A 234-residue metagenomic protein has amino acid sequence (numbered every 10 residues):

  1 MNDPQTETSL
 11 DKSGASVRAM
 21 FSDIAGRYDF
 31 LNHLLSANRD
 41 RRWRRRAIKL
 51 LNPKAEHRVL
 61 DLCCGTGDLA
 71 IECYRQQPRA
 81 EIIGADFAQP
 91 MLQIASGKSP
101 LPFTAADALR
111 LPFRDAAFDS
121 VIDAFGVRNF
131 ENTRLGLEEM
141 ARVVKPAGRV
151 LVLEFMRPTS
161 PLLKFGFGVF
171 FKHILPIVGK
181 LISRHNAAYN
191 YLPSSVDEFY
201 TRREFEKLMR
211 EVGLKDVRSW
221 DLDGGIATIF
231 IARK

Functional and structural regions predicted by a protein language model:
M1-R27, F171, I182: N-terminal, positively charged/glycine-rich alpha-helical extensions of SAM-dependent methyltransferases
A15, L153-L208, R218: C-terminal alpha-helical "lid/dimerization" subdomain adjacent to the S-adenosyl-L-methionine
Y28, V121-I122: Hydrophobic beta-strand segment of the Class I
A37-H57, E72: Conserved alpha-helix/loop element of class I SAM-dependent methyltransferases that forms part of the SAM/SAH-binding
R58-R110: Class I SAM-dependent methyltransferase SAM/SAH-binding core
L109-V121: A short acidic, Gly/Pro-enriched loop at the edge of an enzyme's catalytic core that lines a small-molecule cofactor
R134-R149: A short glycine-rich, Lys/Arg-flanked "PGG" loop and its adjoining helix->strand segment in the class I
E206, G213-K234: Core SAM-dependent methyltransferase catalytic element
